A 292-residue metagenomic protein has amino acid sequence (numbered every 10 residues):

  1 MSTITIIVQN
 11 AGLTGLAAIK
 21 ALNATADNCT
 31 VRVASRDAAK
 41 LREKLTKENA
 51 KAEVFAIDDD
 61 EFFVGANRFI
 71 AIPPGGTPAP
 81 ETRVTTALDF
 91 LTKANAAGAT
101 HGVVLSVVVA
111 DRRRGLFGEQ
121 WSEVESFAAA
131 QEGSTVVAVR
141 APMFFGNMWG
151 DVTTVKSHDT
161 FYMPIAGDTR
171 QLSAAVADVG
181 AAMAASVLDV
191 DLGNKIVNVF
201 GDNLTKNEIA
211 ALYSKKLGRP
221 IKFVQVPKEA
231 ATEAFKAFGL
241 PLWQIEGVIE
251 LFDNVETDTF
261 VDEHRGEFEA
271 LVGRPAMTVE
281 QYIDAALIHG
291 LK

Functional and structural regions predicted by a protein language model:
S2-K44, P74-V84, N95-H101, V108-K222 (+3 more regions): Oxidoreductase cofactor-interface core, primarily capturing Rossmann-like NAD(P)-dependent enzymes
Q9-G15, A56, N67-R68, L91: Structured N-terminal alpha/beta-domain signature that marks small ligand/cofactor-binding or signaling modules
K20, D60-V64, L88-T92, A130 (+4 more regions): Amphipathic, non-transmembrane alpha-helical secondary structure
V31-V33, A52, F69: Hydrophobic beta-strand residues in large extracellular and virion-surface proteins
S35, A66, P73, D253-N254: Short, contiguous, well-ordered secondary-structure segments
K47-N67: Conserved Rossmann-fold cofactor-binding substructure of NAD(P)-dependent oxidoreductases
R68-I70, V103: N-terminal Rossmann-like NAD(P) cofactor-binding module of classical short-chain dehydrogenase/reductase
E229-K292: A hydrophobic C-terminal alpha-helical subdomain
